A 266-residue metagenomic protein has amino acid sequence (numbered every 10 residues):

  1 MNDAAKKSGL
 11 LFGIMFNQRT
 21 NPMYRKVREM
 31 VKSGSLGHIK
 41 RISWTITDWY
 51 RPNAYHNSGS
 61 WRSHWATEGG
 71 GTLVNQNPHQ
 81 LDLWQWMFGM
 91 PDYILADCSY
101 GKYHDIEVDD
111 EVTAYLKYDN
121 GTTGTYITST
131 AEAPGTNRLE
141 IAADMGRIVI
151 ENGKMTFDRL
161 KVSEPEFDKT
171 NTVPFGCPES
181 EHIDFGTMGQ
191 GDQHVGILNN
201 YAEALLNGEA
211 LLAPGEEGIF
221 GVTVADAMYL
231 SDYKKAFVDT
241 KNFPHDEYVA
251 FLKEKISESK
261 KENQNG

Functional and structural regions predicted by a protein language model:
M1, V27, A227-M228: Aromatic/hydrophobic pocket-lining residues that form π-stacking "cages" and hydrophobic walls in ligand
M1-L11: Rossmann-fold NAD(P)-binding glycine/threonine-rich loop
L10-L11, Q18-I106, K235: Predominantly a Rossmann-like dinucleotide-binding segment in NAD(P)-dependent oxidoreductases
Y24, Q80-L81, H194, L198-N199 (+1 more regions): A general structural signal for well-ordered alpha-helical segments in protein cores
P78, Y103, I127-G135: Glycine-rich phosphate/pyrophosphate-binding beta-alpha loops
D92-Y93, Y103, V112-T113, K117-T122 (+1 more regions): Glycine-rich, aromatic-lined ligand/substrate-binding cores of catalytic and carbohydrate-binding domains
Y118, E140, D144-E216, T240 (+1 more regions): C-terminal glycine/acidic-rich active-site capping loop/insertion
L211-F243: A contiguous, mid-protein "functional segment" used to position or interact with cofactors/ions or partner subunits
